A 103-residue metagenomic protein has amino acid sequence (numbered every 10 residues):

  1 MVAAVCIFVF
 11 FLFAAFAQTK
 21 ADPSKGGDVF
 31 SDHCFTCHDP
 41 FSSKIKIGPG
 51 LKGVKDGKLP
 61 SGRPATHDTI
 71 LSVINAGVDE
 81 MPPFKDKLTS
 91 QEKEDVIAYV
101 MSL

Functional and structural regions predicted by a protein language model:
M1-A21, L103: N-terminal export/targeting leaders of redox proteins
K20, P64, K87-L88: Short, conserved sequence motifs enriched in acidic/basic residues, glycine, and aromatics that mark functional "hot
P23-G27, D39-S72: Gly/Gly-Pro-rich "capping" loops immediately C-terminal to redox-active cysteine motifs in periplasmic/lumenal
G26, F30-P40, V96, V100: The canonical Cys-X-X-Cys-His
I45-D56, V73-L103: Axial heme c-ligation environment in periplasmic c-type cytochrome domains
